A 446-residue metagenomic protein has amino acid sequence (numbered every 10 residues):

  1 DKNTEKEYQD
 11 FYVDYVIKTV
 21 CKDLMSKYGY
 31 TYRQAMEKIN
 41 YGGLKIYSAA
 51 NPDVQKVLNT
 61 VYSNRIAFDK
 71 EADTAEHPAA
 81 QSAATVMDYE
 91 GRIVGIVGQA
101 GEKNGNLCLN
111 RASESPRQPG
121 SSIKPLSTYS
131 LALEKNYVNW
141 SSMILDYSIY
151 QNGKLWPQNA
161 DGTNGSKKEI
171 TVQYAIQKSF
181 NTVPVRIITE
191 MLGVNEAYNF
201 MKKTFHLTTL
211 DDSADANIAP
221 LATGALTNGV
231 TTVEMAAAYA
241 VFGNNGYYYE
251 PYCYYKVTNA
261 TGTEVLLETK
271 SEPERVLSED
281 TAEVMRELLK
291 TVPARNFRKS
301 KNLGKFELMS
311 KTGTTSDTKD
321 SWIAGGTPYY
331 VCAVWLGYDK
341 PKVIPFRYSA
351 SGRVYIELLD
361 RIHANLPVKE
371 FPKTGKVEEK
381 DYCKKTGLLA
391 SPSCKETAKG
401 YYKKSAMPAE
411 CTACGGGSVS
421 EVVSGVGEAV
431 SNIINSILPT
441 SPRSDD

Functional and structural regions predicted by a protein language model:
D1-A49, K56, T208, P220-G224: Non-catalytic, structured segments within soluble enzyme domains
D1-K6, E37-R117, S121-P125, N139-S142 (+5 more regions): Periplasmic/cell-envelope proteins involved in peptidoglycan metabolism and beta-lactam response
K2-K6, Y41-A49, K70-D73, N110-Q118 (+6 more regions): Second-shell loop/turn segments in exported
N3-E7, Y137-A197, Y248, A260-T291: Conserved catalytic neighborhood of penicillin-recognizing serine enzymes
Y15-S26, V86-E102, L133-Y137, I149 (+7 more regions): Glycine-rich, acidic and aromatic/proline-enriched surface loops and short helix-turn segments that act as binding
S48-A72, A84-V86, I96-G98, E102-S115 (+3 more regions): A penicillin-recognizing enzyme superfamily signal
L58, G91, R117-D146, A175 (+4 more regions): Active-site SXXK
L155-A160, M191-A236: Mid-domain, small-residue-enriched loop/turn segments at the edges of structured enzyme/sensor domains
